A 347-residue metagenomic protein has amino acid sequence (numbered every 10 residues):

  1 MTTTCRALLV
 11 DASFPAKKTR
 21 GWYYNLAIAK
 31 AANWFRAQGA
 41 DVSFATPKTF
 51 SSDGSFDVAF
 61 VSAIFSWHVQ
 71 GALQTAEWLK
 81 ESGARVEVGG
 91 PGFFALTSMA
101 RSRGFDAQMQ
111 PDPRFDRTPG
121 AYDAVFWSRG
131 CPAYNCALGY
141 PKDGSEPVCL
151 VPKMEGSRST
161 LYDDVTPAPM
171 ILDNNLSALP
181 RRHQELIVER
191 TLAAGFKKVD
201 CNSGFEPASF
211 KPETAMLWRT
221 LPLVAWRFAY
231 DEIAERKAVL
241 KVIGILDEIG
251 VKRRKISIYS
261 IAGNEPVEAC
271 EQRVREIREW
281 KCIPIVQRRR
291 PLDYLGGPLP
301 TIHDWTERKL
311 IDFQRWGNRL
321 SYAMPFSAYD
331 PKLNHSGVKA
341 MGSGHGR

Functional and structural regions predicted by a protein language model:
M1-S98: A short, structured N-terminal alpha-helical element that caps or precedes a catalytic domain
L9, V58-S66, G90, Y140-V242 (+2 more regions): Core AdoMet radical
K17-K18, H68-Q70, F94-S98, A133-C136 (+4 more regions): Short catalytic/ligand-binding loop motif for oxyanion handling, primarily in non-cytosolic enzymes, centered on
R20-A27, W34, T118-D163: Canonical Radical SAM [4Fe-4S] cluster-binding loop centered on the CxxxCxxC motif and its immediate flanking residues
R36, K80, L192, D247 (+1 more regions): Anion (oxyanion) recognition and catalysis
G71-W78, M99-A100, L186-R190, E213-L217 (+2 more regions): A short acidic, amphipathic alpha-helical/loop segment
K80-Y140: Catalytic core of nucleotide-activated saccharide and alditol-phosphate transferases
L217-R227, E232-R347: A structural motif corresponding to the C-terminal lobe/cap of the Radical SAM core domain
